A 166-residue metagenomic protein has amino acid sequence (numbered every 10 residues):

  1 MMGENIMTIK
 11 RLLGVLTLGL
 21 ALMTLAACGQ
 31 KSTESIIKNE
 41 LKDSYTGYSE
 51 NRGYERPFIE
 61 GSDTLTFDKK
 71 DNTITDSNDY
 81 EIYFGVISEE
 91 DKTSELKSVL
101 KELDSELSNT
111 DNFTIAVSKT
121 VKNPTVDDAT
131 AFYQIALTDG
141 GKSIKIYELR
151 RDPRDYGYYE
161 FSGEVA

Functional and structural regions predicted by a protein language model:
M1-I6: Short, Lys/Arg-enriched N-terminal segments with co-localized hydrophobic residues within the first ~10-30 amino acids
R11-L20: Sec-dependent N-terminal signal peptides
T24-A27: C-terminal motif of bacterial Sec signal peptides marking the signal peptidase cleavage site
G29-T46, F67: N-terminal helix-cap/turn-to-beta initiation motif at the start of protein domains
E50-R56, T73-L137: Contiguous, well-ordered beta-strand patches that form the walls/edges of small beta-barrel/beta-sandwich domains
I59-S62, D127-Y133, I146, D155-E160: Short, surface-exposed coil-to-beta transition loops
E60-T75: Short, flexible N-terminal segments of the mature chain
D79-E95, D139-A166: Edge beta-strand at a domain terminus
